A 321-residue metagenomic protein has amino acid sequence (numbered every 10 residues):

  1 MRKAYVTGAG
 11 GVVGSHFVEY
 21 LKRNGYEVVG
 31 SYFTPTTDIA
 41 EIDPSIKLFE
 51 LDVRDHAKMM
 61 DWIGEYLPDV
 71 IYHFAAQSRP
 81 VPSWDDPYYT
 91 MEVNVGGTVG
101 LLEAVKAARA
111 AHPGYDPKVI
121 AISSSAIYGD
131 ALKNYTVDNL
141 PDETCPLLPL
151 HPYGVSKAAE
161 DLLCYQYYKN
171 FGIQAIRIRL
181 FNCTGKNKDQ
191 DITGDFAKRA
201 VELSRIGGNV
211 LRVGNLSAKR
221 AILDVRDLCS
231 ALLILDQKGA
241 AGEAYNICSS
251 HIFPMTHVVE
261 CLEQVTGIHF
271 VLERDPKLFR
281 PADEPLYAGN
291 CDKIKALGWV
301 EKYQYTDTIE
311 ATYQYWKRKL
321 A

Functional and structural regions predicted by a protein language model:
R2-K3, T306-A321: Amphipathic terminal alpha-helices
A4-K22: N-terminal Rossmann NAD(P)H-binding glycine-rich loop of SDR-like oxidoreductase domains
D43-R54: Rossmann-fold cofactor-recognition segment
V53-V93: NAD(P)H-binding glycine-rich loop region in Rossmannoid oxidoreductase-like domains and their noncatalytic homologs
D85, E92-G100, Y115-K118, A126-R177 (+2 more regions): Catalytic helix-loop patch of NAD(P)-dependent Rossmann-fold dehydrogenases
A131-D138, L162-A221, V225-I234, I252 (+1 more regions): NAD(P)-dependent short-chain dehydrogenase/reductase
V210-L211, N215, G242-Y245, P254-E260 (+2 more regions): C-terminal "lid/loop" region of Rossmann-like NAD(P)-dependent oxidoreductases
L228, L232, I247, V258 (+2 more regions): Non-catalytic, hydrophobic alpha-helical segments
